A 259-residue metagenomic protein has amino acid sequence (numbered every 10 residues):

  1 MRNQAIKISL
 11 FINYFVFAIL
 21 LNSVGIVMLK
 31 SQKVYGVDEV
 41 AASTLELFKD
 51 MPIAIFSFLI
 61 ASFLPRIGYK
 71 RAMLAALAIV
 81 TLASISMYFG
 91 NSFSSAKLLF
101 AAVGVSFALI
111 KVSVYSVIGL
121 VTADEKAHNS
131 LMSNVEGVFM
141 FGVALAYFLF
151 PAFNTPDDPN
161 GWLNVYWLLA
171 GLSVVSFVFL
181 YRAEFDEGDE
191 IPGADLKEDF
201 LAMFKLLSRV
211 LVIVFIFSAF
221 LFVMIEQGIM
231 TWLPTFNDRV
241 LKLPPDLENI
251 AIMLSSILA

Functional and structural regions predicted by a protein language model:
M1, G188-F215: Juxtamembrane intracellular "pre-TM" segments in multi-pass secondary transporters
A5-E39, Y115, I229-P234: Extracytoplasmic
S9-L10, S94-F100, V214-F215: Short hydrophobic/alpha-helical segments at membrane-entry points of transmembrane helices in Major Facilitator
V24-G25, R209-M253: Extracytoplasmic gate region of multi-pass secondary transporters
T44-S62, M253-A259: Central cavity-lining transmembrane alpha-helices of secondary-active solute carriers, predominantly the Major
I55-S94: Conserved MFS/SLC helix-loop-helix module at the cytosolic interface between two early adjacent transmembrane helices
S95, N134-F185: Helix-loop-helix hairpin linking two adjacent transmembrane segments in secondary transporters
L99-G137: Cytoplasmic helix-loop-helix junction between adjacent transmembrane helices in 12-TM secondary transporters
